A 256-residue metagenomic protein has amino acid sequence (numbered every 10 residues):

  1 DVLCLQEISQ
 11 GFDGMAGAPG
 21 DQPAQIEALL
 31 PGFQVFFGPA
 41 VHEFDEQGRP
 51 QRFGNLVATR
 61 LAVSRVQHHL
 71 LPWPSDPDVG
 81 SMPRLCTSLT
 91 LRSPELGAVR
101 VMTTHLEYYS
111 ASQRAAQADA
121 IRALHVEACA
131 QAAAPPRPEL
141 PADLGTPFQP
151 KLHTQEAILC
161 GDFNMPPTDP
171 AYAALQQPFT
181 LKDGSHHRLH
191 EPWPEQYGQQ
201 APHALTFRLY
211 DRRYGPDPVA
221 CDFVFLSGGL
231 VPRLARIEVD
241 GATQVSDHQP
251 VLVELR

Functional and structural regions predicted by a protein language model:
V2, L29, Q34-G38, H42-R256: Active-site regions of metal-assisted phosphoester/phosphodiester hydrolases, unifying DNase/endonuclease modules
Q6-G14, E191-P192: Active-site neighborhood of divalent metal-dependent phosphoester/pyrophosphate hydrolases
Q10-D21, E46-G48: Short, flexible/disordered intra-domain loops and linkers
G17-A24, Q117-I121: Charged helix-capping and loop-helix junction motifs
